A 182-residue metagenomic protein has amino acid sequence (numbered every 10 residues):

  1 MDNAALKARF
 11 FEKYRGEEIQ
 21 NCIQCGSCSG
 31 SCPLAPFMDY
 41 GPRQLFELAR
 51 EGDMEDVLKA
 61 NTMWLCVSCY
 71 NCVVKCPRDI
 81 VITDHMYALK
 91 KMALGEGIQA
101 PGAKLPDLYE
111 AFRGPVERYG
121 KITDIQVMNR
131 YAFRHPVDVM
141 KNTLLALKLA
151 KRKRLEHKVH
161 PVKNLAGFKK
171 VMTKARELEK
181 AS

Functional and structural regions predicted by a protein language model:
M1-N21, S27-S31, M38-E47, M54 (+1 more regions): Non-ligating segments of multi-cofactor redox enzymes
E18-A35, A60-I80: Cysteine-centered iron-sulfur cluster-binding motifs in ferredoxin-type domains/subunits of redox enzymes
A49-E51, K59-A60: N-terminal, charge-rich alpha-helical recognition modules
